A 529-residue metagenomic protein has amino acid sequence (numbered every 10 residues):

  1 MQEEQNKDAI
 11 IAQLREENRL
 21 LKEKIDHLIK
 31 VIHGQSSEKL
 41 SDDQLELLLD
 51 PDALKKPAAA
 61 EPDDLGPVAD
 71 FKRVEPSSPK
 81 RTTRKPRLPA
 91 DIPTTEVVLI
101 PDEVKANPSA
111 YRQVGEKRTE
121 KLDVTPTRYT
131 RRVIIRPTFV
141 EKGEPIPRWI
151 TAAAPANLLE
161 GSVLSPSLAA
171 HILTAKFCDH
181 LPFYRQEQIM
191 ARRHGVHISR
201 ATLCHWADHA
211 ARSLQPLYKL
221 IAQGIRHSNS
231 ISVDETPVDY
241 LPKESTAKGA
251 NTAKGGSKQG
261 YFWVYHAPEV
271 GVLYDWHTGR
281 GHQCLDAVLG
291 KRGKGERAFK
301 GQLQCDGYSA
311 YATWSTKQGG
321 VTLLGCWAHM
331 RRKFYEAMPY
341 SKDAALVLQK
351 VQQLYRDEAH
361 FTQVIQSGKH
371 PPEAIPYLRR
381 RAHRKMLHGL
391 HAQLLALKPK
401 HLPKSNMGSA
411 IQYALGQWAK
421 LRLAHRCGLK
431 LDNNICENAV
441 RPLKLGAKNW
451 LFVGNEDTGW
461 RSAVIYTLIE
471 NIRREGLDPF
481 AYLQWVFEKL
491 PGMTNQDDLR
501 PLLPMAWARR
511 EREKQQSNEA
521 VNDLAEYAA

Functional and structural regions predicted by a protein language model:
M1-E3, A12, R19-K24, T125-N229 (+1 more regions): Short, positively charged, Gly/Tyr-enriched micro-motifs that form contact patches at catalytic or ligand/partner
M1-V163, S232-V233, D239, G255 (+3 more regions): Short, flexible loop/hinge motifs at secondary-structure junctions
G34, V104-A106, E141, I172 (+10 more regions): Mobile genetic element proteins and their domesticated derivatives, centered on retroelements and DNA transposons
P89-P108, Y184-K294, V364-R426, Q515-A529: Gly/Pro-rich turn-and-neighbor structural signature
R112-G115, R132, W149-A152, Y240-P242 (+5 more regions): Short helix/loop capping segments that flank catalytic or ligand/cofactor-binding pockets
G143, A175-P182, A253-G271, W327 (+2 more regions): Short conserved beta-strand segments at catalytic cores or DNA/RNA-binding microdomains of nucleic-acid binding
S230-I231, Q302, G307, S315-K350: Conserved beta-strand -> loop -> alpha-helix junction used to position metal-binding or nucleic-acid-contacting
A298, C305-A310, Q349-A529: Acidic/histidine-rich catalytic cores and adjacent linkers of DNA breakage/strand-transfer/modification proteins
